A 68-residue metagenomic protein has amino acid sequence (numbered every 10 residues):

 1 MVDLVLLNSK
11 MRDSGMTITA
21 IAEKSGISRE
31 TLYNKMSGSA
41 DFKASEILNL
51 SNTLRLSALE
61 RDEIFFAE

Functional and structural regions predicted by a protein language model:
M1-T17: A short, Lys/Arg-rich alpha-helix, primarily the initiator
K10, K24, K35, I64: Residues in the recognition helix of alpha-helical DNA-binding motifs
M11, A22, S51: The alpha-helix within a helix-turn-helix
D13, N34-K35, L56: A structural preference for long, well-packed, hydrophobic secondary-structure segments
M16-N34: Short alpha-helical DNA-recognition segment
S45-E60: DNA major-groove recognition helix of helix-turn-helix/homeodomain DNA-binding modules
R61-E68: Short amphipathic recognition helices of helix-turn-helix/homeodomain-type DNA-binding modules
